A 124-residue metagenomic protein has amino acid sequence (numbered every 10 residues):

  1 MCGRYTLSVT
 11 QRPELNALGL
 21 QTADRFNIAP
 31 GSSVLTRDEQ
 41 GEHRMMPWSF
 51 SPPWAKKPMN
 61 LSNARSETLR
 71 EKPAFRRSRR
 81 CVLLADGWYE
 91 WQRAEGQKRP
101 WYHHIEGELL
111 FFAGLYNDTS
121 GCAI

Functional and structural regions predicted by a protein language model:
M1-I124: Short linear sequence motif anchored by a di-proline
